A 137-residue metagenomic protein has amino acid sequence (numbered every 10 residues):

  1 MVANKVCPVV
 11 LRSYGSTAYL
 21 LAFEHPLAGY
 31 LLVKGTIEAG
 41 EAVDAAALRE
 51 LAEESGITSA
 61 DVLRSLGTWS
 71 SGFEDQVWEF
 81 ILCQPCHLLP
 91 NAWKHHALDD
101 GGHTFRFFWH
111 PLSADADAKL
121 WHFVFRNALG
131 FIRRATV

Functional and structural regions predicted by a protein language model:
M1-A3, G29, F107: A residue-level structural signature of the nucleotidyltransferase/glycosyltransferase Rossmann-like core
M1-L20: Conserved N-terminal beta-strand and adjoining loop/helix that marks the start of the Nudix/MutT-like hydrolase domain
Y14-S16, L27-G29, E38, E74 (+1 more regions): Short, charged/polar surface micro-motifs in flexible loops or helix N-caps
S16-E53, I57: Conserved Nudix-box catalytic region and its N-terminal flanking loop in Nudix hydrolases and closely related
F23-E24, V33, L66, L82-Q84: Residue-level detector of conserved, well-ordered beta-strand and adjacent loop positions that form binding/recognition
I57-G67: A short coil-to-beta-strand element that immediately follows conserved catalytic motifs
S70-L98, H103-A114, V124-T136: Active-site-adjacent beta-strand/loop module that shapes the phosphate/pyrophosphate-binding cleft
